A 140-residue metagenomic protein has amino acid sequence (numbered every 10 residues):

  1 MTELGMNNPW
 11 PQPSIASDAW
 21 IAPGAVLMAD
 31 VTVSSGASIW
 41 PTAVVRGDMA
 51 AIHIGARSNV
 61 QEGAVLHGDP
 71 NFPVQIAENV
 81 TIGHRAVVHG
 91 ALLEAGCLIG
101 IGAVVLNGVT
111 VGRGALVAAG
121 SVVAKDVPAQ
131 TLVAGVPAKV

Functional and structural regions predicted by a protein language model:
M1-D18, G24, T131, V136-V140: Terminal amphipathic alpha-helical/low-complexity segments used for targeting or macromolecular assembly
P13-S14, A51-H53: Surface-exposed loop/turn motifs in large extracellular/passenger domains
S17, A22-P23, M28-A29, S34-S35 (+16 more regions): Left-handed beta-helix
A51, D126, K139-V140: Residue-level preference for alpha-helix termini and adjacent loops
